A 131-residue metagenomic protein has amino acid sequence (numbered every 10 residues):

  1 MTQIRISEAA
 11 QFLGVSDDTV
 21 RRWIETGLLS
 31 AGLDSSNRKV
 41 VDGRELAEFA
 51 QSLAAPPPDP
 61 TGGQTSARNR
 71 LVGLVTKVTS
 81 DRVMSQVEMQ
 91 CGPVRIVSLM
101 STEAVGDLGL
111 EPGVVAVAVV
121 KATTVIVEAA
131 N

Functional and structural regions predicted by a protein language model:
M1, R21, V105-G109: Short, surface-exposed secondary-structure edge patches
M1-V15: Polyanion-binding surface elements
L13-R38: Major-groove DNA-recognition helix of helix-turn-helix-type DNA-binding domains
S30-L53: Short helix-start
E48-A67: Short boundary/loop segments of OB/S1/cold-shock single-stranded nucleic-acid-binding domains
T61-N131: Mid-protein regulatory/catalytic core that forms ligand/cofactor-binding pockets and protein-protein interaction
